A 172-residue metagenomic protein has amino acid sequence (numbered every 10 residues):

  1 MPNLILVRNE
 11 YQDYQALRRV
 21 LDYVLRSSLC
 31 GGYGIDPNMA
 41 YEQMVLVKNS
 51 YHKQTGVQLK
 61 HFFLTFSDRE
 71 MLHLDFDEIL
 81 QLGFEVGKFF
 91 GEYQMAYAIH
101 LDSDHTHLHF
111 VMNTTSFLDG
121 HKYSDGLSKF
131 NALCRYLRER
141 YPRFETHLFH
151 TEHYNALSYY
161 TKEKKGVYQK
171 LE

Functional and structural regions predicted by a protein language model:
M1-E172: N-terminal nicking endonuclease/strand-transfer module with a His-rich metal-binding environment and a catalytic Tyr
